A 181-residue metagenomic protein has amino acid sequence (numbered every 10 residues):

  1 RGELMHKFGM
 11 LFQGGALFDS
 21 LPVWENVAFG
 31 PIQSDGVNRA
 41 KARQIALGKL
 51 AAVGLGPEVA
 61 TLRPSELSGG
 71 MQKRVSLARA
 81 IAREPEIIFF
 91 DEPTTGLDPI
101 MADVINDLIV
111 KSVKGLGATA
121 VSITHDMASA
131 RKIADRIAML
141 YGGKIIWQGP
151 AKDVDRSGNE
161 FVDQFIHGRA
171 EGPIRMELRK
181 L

Functional and structural regions predicted by a protein language model:
L21-F29: Short coil-to-helix segment of the ABC ATPase nucleotide-binding domain corresponding to the Q-loop/switch region
A40-E58: Conserved ABC ATPase "signature" region
R63-L67, M71: Conserved ABC ATPase signature
E84: Conserved catalytic motifs of ABC-family nucleotide-binding domains
I88-D91: Catalytic Walker B motif of ABC-type/P-loop ATPase nucleotide-binding domains
D103-L116: Helical segment within the ABC ATPase nucleotide-binding domain
